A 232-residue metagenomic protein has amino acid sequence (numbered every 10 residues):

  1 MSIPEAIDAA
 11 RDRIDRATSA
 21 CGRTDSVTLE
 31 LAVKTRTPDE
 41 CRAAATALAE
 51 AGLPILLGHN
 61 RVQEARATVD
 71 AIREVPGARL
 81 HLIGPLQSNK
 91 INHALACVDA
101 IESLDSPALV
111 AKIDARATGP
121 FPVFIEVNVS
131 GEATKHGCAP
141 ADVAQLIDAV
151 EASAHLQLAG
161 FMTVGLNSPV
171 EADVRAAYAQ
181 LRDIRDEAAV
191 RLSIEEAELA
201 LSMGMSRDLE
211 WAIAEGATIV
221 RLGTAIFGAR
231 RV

Functional and structural regions predicted by a protein language model:
M1-R207, E215, F227-A229: Conserved alpha/beta-domain cores
T218-I219: Divalent-metal-activated hydrolytic enzyme cores
L222, G228-V232: Short C-terminal tail/terminal secondary-structure segment of NAD(P)H-dependent dehydrogenase/reductase domains
